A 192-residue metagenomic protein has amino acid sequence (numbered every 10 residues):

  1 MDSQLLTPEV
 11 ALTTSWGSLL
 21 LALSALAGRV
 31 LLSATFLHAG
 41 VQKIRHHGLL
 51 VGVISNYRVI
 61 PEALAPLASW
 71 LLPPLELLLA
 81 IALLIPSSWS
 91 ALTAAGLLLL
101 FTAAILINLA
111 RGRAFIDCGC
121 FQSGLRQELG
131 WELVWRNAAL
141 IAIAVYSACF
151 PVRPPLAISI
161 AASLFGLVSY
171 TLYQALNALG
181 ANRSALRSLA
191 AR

Functional and structural regions predicted by a protein language model:
D2-R192: Membrane-interfacial helix-loop segments of redox and metal-homeostasis proteins, especially TM-loop-TM junctions
